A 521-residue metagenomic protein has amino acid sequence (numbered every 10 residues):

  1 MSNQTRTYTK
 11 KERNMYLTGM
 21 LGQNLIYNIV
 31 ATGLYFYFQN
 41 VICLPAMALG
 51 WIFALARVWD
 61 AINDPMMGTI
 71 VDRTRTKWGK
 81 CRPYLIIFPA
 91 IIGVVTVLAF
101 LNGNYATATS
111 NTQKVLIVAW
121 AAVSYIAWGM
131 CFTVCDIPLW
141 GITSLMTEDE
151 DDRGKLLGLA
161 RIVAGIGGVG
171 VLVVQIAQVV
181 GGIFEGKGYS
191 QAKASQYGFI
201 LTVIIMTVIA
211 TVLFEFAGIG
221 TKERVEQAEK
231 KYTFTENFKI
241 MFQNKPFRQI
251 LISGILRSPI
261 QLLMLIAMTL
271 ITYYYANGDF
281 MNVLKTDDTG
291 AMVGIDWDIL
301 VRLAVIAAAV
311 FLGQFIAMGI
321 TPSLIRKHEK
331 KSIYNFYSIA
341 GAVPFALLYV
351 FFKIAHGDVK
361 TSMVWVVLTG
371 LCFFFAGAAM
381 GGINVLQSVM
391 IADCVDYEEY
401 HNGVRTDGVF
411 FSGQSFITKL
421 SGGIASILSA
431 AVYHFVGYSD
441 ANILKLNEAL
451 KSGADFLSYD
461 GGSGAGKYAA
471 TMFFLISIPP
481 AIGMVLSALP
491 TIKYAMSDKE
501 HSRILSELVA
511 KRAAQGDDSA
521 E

Functional and structural regions predicted by a protein language model:
S2-E521: Membrane-embedded alpha-helical bundles of multi-pass transporters/translocases, especially carrier/permease families
